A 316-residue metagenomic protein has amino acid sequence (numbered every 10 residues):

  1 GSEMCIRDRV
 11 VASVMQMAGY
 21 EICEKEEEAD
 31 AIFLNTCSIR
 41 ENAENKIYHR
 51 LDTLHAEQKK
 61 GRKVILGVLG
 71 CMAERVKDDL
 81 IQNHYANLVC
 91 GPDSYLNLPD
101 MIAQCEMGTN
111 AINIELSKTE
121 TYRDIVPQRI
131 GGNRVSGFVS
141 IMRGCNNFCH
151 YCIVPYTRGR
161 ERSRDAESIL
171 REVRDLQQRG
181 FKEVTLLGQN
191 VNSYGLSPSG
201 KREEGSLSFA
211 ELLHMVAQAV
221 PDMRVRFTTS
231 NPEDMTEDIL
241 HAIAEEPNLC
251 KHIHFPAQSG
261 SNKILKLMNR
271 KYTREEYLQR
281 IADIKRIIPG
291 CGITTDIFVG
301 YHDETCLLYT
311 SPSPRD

Functional and structural regions predicted by a protein language model:
S2-Y194, S208, I243, I253 (+2 more regions): Proteins enriched for Cys/Gly/acidic motifs involved in redox and nucleic-acid/cofactor modification
L66-G70, Q178-T305: Conserved SAM/AdoMet-binding glycine-rich loop
T305-S311: Structured C-terminal cores of nucleic-acid metabolism proteins
P312-D316: A short, hydrophobic C-terminal helix/tail in secreted or cell-surface proteins
